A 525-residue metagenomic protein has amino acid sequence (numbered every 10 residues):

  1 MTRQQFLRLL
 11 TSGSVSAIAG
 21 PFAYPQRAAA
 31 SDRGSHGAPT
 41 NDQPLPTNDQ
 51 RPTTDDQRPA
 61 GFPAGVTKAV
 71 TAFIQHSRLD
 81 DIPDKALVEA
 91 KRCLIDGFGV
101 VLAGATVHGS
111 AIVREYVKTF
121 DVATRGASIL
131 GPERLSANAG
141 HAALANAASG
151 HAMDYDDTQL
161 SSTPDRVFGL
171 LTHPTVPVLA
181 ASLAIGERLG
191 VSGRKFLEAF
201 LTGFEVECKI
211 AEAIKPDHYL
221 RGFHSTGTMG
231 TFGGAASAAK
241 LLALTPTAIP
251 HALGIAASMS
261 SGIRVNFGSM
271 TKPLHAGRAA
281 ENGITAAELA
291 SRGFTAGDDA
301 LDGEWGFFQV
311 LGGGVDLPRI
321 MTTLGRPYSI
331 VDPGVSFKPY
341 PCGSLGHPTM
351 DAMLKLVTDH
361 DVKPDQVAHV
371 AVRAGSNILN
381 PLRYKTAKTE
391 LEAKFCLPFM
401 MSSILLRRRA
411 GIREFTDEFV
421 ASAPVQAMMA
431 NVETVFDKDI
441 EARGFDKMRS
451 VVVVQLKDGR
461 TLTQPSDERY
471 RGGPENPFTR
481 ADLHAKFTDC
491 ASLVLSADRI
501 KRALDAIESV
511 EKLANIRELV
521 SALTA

Functional and structural regions predicted by a protein language model:
M1-L7: Twin-arginine (Tat) signal peptide motif
L9-R27, S31, D55-P333, I378 (+3 more regions): N-terminal core-entry segment
S12, A276, T285-A296, G313 (+9 more regions): Short, well-ordered loop/turn and helix-capping segments at boundaries between secondary-structure elements and domains
A29-Q57: Intrinsic disorder/low-complexity segments
D84-K85, H108-S110, F294-D302, D359-V370 (+3 more regions): Flexible, glycine/charged-enriched surface loops at secondary-structure junctions
G314-T358: Membrane-embedded hairpin module used as a gating/binding unit in multi-pass transport and secretion proteins
G343-A497: Intrinsically disordered, low-complexity Ser/Thr/Pro/Gly-rich interaction regions that scaffold/cooperate
A485-R517: A short, charged
